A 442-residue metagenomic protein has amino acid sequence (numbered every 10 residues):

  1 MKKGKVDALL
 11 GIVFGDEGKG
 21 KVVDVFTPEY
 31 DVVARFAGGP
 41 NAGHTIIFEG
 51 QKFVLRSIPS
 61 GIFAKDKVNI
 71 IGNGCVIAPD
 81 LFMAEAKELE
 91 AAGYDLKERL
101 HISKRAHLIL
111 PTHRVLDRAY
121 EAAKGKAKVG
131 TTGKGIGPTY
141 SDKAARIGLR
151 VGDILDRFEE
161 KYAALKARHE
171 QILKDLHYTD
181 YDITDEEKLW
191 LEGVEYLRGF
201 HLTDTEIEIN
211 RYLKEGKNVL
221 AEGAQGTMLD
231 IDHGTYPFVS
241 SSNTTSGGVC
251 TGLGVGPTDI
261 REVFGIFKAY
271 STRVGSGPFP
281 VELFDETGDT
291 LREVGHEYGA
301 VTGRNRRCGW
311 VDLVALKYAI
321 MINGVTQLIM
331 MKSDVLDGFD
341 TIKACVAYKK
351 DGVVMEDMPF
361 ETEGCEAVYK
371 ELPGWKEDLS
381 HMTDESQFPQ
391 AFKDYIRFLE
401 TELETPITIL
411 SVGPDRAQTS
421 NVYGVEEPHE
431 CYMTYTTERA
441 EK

Functional and structural regions predicted by a protein language model:
M1-K442: Non-transmembrane, aqueous-exposed alpha-helical and coiled segments at domain scale
